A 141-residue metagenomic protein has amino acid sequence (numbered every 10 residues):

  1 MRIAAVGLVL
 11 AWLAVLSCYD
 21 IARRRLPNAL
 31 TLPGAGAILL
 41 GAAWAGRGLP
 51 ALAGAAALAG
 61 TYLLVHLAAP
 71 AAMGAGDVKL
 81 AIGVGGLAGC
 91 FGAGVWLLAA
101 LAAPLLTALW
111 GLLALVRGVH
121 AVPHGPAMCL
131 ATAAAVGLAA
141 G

Functional and structural regions predicted by a protein language model:
M1-G141: A membrane-topology feature that recognizes alpha-helical transmembrane segments and their immediate juxtamembrane
